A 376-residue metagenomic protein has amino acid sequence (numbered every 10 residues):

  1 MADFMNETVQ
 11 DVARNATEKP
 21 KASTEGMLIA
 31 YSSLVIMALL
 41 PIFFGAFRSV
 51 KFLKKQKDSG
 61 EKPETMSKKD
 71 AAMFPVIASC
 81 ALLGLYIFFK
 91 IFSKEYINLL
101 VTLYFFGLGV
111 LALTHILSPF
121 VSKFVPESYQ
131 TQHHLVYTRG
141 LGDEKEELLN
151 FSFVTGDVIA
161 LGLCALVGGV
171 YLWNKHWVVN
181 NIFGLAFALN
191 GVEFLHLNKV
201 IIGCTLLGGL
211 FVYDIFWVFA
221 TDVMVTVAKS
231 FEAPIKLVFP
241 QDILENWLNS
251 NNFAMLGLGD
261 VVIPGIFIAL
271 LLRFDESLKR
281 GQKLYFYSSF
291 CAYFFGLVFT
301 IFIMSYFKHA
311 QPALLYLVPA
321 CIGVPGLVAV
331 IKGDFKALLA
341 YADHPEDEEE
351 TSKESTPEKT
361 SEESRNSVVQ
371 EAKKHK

Functional and structural regions predicted by a protein language model:
M1-K376: A membrane-topology feature that recognizes alpha-helical transmembrane segments and their immediate juxtamembrane
